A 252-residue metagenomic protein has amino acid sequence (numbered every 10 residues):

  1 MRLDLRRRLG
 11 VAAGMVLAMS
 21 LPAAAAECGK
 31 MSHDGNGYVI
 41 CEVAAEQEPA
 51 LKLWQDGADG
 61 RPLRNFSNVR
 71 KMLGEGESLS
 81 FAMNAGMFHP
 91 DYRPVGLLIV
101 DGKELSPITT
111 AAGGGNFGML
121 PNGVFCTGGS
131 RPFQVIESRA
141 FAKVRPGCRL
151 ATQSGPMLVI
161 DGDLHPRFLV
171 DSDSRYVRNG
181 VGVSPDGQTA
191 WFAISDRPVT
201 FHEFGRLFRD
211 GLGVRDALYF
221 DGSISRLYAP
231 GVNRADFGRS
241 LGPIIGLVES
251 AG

Functional and structural regions predicted by a protein language model:
M1-L5: N-terminal secretory signal peptides that target proteins for export/translocation
G10-S20: Bacterial N-terminal signal peptides
P22-N116: Zymogen propeptides
V43-Q47, D101, C126-P132, I160-G162 (+2 more regions): Short acidic-glycine loop/turn motifs at beta-strand connectors
Q55-D59, R139-K143, I194-P198: Short, solvent-exposed aromatic-acidic interface loops
R93-F168: Active-site-adjacent helix-turn-beta-strand microarchitecture at beta-sheet edges that either contains or buttresses
V95-A111, R167-N179, V183-D216, S225-G252: Conserved, well-ordered active-site substructure
